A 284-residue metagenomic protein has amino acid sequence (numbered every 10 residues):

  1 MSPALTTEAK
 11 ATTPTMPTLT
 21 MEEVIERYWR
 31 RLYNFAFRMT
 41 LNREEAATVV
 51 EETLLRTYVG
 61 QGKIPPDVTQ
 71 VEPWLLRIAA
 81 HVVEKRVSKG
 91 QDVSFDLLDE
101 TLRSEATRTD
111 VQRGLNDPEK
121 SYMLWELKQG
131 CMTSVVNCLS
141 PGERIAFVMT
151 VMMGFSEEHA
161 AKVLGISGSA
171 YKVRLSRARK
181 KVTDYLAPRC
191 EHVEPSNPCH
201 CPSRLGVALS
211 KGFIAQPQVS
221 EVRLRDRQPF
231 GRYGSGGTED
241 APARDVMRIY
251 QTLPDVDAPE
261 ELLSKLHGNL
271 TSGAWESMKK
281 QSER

Functional and structural regions predicted by a protein language model:
M1-E23, S88-I145, F155-A170, K180-R284: Intrinsic, short, N-terminal disordered tails of RNA polymerase sigma-factor systems
V24-E44, L54, Y58-K63, V87 (+1 more regions): Amphipathic, Lys/Arg- and hydrophobic-enriched alpha-helical face
Y28-W29, V148-F155: Short helix-capping/turn signature of helix-turn-helix
W29, F37, L54-Y58, V68-E100 (+2 more regions): Σ70-family region 2.3-2.4 aromatic/basic alpha-helix that recognizes the −10 promoter and nucleates DNA melting
E44, T69-P73, P118, Y122: Conserved catalytic/ATP-binding subdomain
A46, Y171, L175-A178: Helix-turn-helix DNA-binding helix
V50, L175, V182, L186: DNA major-groove recognition helix of helix-turn-helix
